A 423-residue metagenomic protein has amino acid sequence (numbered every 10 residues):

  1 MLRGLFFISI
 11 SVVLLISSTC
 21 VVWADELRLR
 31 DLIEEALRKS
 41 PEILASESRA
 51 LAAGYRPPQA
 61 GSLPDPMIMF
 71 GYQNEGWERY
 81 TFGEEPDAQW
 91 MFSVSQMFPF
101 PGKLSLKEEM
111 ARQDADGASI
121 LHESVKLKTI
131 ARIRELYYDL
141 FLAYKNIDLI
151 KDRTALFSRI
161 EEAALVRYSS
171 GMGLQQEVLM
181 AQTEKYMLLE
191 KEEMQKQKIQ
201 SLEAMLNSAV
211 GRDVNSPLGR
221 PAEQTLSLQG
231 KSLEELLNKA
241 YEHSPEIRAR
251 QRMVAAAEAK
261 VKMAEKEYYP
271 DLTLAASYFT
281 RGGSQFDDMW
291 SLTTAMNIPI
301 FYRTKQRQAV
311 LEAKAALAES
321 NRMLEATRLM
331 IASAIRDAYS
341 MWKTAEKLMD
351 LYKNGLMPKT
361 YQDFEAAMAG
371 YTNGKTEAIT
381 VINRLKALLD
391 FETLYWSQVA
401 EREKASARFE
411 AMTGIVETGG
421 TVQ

Functional and structural regions predicted by a protein language model:
M1-I8: Positively charged n-region of N-terminal signal peptides that target proteins for export
I8-S18: Bacterial N-terminal signal peptides
V22-Y72, R79, M97-F98, L106 (+7 more regions): Bacterial Sec-pathway N-terminal export signals of envelope proteins
E26, P66-S124, R248-A326: Small/polar-residue-enriched beta-strand and adjacent coil segments characteristic of outer-membrane beta-barrel
A45-P57, V125, T129-I150, R159 (+5 more regions): Amphipathic alpha-helical coiled-coil segments
E108-R112, Q175-T183, A378-K386: Short, charged, amphipathic alpha-helical segments
V125-K239, A338-M341, A345, M349 (+1 more regions): Periplasmic alpha-helical coiled-coil/stalk elements that build and connect Gram-negative outer-membrane
